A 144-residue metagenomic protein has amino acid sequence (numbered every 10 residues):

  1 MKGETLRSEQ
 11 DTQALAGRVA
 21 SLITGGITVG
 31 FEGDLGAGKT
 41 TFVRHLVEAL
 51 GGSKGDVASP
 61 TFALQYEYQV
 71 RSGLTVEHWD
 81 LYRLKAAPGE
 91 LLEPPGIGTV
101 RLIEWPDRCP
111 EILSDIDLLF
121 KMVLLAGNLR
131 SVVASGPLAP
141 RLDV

Functional and structural regions predicted by a protein language model:
M1-R18: N-terminal pre-Walker A segment at the start of P-loop NTPase domains
K2, A87-V144: Short phosphate-coordinating micro-motif centered on Lys-Gly-acidic
V19-G26: Phosphate-binding P-loop
V29-F31: Hydrophobic anchor at the beta1->P-loop junction of P-loop NTPases
L35: The conserved Walker
K39: Conserved lysine of the Walker
G52-E67: Short beta-strand-centered segment that lines the nucleotide-binding/catalytic pocket of NTP-utilizing
